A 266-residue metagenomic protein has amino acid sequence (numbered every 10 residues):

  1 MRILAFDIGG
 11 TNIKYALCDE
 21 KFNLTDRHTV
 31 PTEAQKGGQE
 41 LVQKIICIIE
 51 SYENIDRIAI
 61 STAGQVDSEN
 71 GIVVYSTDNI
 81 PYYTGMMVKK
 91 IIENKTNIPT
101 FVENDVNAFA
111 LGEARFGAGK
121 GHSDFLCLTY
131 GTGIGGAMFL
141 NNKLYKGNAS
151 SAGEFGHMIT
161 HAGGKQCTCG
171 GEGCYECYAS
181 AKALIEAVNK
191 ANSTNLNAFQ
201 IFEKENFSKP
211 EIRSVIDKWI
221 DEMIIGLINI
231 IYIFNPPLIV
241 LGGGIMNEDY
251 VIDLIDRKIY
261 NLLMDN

Functional and structural regions predicted by a protein language model:
M1-A59, D67-I72, I92-I98, R115-H122 (+1 more regions): ATP-binding/phosphotransfer module of carbohydrate and carboxylate kinases, centering on a glycine-rich
D7, D105, G131: Active-site glycine-centered loops adjacent to acidic/histidine catalytic or metal-binding residues that shape
D19, T62, L140-N141: A cytosolic small-molecule/anion-sensing beta-strand core signal
P31-E33, P81, S151-E154: A short acidic/small-residue loop/turn micro-motif
I72-G85: A charged helix-plus-loop insertion that forms the helical arch/lid used to bind and gate nucleic-acid substrates
T100-N104: General beta-strand structural signal in soluble alpha/beta enzymes
K120-Y178: Glycine-rich phosphate-binding loop of actin/hexokinase-like ATP-binding domains
